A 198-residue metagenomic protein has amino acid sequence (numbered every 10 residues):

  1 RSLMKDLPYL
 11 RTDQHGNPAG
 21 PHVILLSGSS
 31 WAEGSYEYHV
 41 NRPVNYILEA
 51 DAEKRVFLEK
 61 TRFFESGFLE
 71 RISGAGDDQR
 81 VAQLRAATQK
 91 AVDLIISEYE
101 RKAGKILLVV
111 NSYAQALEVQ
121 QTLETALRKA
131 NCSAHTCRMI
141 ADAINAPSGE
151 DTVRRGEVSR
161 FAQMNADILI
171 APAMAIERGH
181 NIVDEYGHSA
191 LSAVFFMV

Functional and structural regions predicted by a protein language model:
R1-V198: ASCE RecA-like P-loop NTPase motor cores that couple ATP hydrolysis to mechanical translocation on nucleic acids
